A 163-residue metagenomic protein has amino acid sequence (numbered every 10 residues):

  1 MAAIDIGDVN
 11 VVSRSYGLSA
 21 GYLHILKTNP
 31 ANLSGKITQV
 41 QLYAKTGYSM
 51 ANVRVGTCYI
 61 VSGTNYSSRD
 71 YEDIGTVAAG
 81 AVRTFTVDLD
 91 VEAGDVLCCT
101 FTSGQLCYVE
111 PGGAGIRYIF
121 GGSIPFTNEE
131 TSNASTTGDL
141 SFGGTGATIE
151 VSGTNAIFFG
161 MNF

Functional and structural regions predicted by a protein language model:
M1-S68, D88-A93, T100-G160: Beta-sheet-rich sandwich/jelly-roll-like modules and their strand-loop junctions
I74-A81: Short proline/glycine- and polar residue-rich coil/turn motifs
A81-L89: Exposed aromatic-hydrophobic patches
